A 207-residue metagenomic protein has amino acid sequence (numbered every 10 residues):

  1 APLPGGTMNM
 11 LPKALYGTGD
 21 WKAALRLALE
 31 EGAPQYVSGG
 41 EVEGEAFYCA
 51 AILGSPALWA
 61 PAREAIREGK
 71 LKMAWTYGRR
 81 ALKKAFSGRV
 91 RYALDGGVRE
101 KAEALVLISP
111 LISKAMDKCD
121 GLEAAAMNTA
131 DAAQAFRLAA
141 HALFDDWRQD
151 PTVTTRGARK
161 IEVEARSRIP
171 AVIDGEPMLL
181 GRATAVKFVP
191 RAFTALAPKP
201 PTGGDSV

Functional and structural regions predicted by a protein language model:
A1-V106, P110-L111: Catalytic core of DAGKc-family lipid kinases
P34, K84-F86, R99, M116-C119 (+2 more regions): A short, structural micro-pattern
E41, C49, A93, V106-S109 (+4 more regions): Residues in well-ordered beta-strands of folded domains
W59-R63, P110-M116, A185-T194: Short, surface-exposed linear segments at secondary-structure transitions and domain or protein termini
G88-V90, L122, I161: Hydrophobic residues positioned within well-ordered beta-strands of beta-sheet architectures
D95, K114-A115, P151-T152: Short, flexible, glycine/charge-rich loop motifs used to bind or transfer phosphoryl groups or to couple energy/partner
E100-A135: Active-site beta-loop-alpha substructure in enzyme catalytic cores, prototypically the cysteine-centered nucleophile
C119, A126-V207: ATP/nucleoside-binding phosphotransfer catalytic cores, i.e., glycine-rich phosphate-binding loops
